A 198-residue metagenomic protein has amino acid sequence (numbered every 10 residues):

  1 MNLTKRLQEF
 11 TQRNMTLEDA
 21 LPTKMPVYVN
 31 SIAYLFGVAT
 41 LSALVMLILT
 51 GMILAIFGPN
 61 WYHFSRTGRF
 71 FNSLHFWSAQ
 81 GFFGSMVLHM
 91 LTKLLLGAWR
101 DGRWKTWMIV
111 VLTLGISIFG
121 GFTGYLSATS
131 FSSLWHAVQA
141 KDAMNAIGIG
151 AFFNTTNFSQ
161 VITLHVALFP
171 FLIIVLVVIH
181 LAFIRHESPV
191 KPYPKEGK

Functional and structural regions predicted by a protein language model:
M1-K198: Membrane-embedded alpha-helical bundles that constitute the cytochrome b-like, heme-associated redox core of multi-pass
